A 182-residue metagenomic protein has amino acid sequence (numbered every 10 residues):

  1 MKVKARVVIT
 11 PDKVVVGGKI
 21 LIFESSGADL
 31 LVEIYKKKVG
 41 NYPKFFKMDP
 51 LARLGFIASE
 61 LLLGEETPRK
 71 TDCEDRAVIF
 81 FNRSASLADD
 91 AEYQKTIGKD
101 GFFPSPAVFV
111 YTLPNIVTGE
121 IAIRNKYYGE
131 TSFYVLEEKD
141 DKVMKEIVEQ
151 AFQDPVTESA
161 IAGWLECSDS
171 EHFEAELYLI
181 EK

Functional and structural regions predicted by a protein language model:
M1-K182: Conserved "HGTGT" condensation-loop signature of ketosynthase/thiolase-family condensing enzymes that catalyze
